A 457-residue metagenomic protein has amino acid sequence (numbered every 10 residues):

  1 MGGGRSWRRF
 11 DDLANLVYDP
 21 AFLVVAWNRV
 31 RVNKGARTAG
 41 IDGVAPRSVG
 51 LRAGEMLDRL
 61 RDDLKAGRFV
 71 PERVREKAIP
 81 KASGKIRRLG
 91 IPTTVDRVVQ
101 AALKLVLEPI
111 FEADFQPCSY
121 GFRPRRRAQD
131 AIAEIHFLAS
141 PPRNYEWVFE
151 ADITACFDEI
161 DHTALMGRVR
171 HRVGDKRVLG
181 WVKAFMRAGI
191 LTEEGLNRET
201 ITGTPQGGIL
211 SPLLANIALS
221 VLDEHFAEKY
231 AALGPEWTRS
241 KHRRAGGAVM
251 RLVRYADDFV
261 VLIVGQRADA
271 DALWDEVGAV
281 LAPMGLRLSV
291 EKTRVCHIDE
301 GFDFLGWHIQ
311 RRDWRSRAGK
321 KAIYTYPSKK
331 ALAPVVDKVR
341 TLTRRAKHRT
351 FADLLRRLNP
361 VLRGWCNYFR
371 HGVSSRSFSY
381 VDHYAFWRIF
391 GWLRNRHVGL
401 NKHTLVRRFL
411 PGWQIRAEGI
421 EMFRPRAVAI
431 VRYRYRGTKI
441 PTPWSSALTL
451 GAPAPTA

Functional and structural regions predicted by a protein language model:
M1-E55: Non-catalytic, polymerase-adjacent accessory regions of viral genome-replication enzymes
Y18-V25, R73-V74, A82, M186 (+4 more regions): Core structural elements
S48, T93, V261-G265: Short beta-strand-to-loop capping motifs
L64, R73, D114-R126, D130-G301: Conserved polymerase palm-domain catalytic core
R88, R198-Q206, Y324, R340-L354 (+2 more regions): Short, solvent-exposed helix-loop connector elements
R187, L196, M284-T350, V361: A conserved non-catalytic segment of reverse transcriptases and RNA-directed RNA polymerases corresponding to the late
G372-N395: Short secondary-structure subsegments characteristic of cysteine-rich extracellular domains
R388, R396-A457: Extended C-terminal regions of large enzymes
